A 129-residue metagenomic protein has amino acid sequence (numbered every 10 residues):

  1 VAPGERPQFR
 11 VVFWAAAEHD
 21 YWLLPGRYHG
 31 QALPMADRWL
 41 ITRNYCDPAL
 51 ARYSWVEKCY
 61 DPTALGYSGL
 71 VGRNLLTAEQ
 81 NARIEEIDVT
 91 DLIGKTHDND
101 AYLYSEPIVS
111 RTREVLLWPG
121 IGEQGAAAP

Functional and structural regions predicted by a protein language model:
A2-P129: Lipolytic serine-hydrolase domain surface
